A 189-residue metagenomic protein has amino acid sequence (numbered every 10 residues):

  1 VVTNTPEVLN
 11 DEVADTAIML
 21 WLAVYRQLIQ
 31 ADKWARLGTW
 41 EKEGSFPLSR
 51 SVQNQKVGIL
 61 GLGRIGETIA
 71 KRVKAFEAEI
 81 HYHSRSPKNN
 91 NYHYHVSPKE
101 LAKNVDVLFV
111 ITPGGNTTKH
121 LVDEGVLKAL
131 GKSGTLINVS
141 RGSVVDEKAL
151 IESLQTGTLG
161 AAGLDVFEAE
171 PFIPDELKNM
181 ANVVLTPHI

Functional and structural regions predicted by a protein language model:
V1-V8, S84, S140, P187: Short beta->alpha connector loops at strand-helix junctions that form conserved, small/polar/Pro-enriched
T5-K56, T68-K71: Phosphate-binding beta-alpha-beta segment of Rossmann-like dinucleotide-binding domains, i.e., the NAD(P)
L62-G63: Glycine-rich Rossmann-fold phosphate-binding loop(s) that bind the pyrophosphate of adenine dinucleotide cofactors
A70, K74, L154-Q155, K178: Gly/Ala-rich phosphate-binding loop of Rossmann-like dinucleotide-binding domains, activating on the conserved
I80-Y82: Short beta-strand "acidic-cap" motif of Rossmann-like dinucleotide-binding folds
S86-E176: Rossmann-like adenosine-cofactor binding region
K178-I189: Adenosine-phosphate binding glycine-rich loop
